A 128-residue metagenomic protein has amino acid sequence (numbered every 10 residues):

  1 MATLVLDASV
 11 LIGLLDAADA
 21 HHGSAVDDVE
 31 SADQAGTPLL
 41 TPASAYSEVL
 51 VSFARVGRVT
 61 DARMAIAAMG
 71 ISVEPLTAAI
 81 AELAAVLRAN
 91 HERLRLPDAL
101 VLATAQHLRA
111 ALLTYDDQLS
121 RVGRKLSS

Functional and structural regions predicted by a protein language model:
M1-L40, S52-M64: Short, well-structured N-terminal submotif of metal-dependent ribonuclease cores
M1-T3, S72, L102-S128: Acidic, PIN/NYN-like endoribonuclease modules and their adjacent C-terminal/linker elements
L6, L40-T41, P75, L96 (+1 more regions): Short beta-strand scaffold positions
V10, A45, I80, L100-V101 (+1 more regions): Alpha-helix capping/helix-boundary segments
A17, A67-N90: Acidic catalytic patch
D33, A67, Q106: Anion (oxyanion) recognition and catalysis
